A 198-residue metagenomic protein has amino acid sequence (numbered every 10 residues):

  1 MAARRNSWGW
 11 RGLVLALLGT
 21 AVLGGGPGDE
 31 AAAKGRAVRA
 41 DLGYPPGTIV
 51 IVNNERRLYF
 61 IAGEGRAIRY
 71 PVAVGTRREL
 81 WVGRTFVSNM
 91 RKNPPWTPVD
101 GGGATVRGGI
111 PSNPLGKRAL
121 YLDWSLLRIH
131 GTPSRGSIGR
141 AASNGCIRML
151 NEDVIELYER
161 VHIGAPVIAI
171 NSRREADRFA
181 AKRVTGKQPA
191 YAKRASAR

Functional and structural regions predicted by a protein language model:
A2-V14: Bacterial N-terminal signal peptides that target proteins for export
A3, E30-A31: Cyclophilin-like peptidyl-prolyl cis-trans isomerases
R11-V22, G83, W96: Hydrophobic alpha-helical targeting segments used for export or membrane insertion
T20-E30: C-terminal segment of classical bacterial N-terminal signal peptides
A21, A67, A176: Flexible, glycine-rich phosphate/dinucleotide-binding loops and adjacent beta-alpha linkers at cofactor/substrate
A31-P94, G109, K117-R118: Cell wall/extracellular polymer interaction/catalysis modules
Y44, E64, R78-E79, P94-P95 (+1 more regions): Exported/periplasmic cell-wall-interacting domains
